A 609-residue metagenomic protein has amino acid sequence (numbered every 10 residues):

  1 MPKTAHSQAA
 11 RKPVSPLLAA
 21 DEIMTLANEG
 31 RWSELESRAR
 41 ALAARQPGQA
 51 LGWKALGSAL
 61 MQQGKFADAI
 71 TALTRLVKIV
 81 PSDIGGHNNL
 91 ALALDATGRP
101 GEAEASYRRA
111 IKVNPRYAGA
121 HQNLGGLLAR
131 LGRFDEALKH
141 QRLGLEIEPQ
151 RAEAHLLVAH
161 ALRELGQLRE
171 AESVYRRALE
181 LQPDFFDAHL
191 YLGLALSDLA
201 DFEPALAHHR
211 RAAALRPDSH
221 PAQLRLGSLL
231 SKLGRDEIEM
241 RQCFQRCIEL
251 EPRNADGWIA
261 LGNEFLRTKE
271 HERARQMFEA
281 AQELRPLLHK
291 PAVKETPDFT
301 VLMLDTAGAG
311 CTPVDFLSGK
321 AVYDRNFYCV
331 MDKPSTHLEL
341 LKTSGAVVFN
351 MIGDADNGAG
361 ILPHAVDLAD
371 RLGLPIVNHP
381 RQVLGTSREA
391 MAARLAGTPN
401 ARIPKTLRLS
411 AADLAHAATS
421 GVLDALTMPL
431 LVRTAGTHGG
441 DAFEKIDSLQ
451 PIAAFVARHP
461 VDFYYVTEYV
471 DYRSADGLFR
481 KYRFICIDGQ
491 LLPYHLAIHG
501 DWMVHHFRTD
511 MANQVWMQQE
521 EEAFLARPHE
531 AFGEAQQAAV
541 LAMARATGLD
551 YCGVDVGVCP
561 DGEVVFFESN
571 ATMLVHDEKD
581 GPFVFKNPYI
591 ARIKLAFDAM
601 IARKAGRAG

Functional and structural regions predicted by a protein language model:
M24, N28, L51-Q62, G85-A96 (+5 more regions): Conserved alpha-helical positions within TPR/SEL1-like repeat arrays
P291-P297, L302-H416, S420-G421: Conserved N-proximal alpha/beta basic substrate-recognition cap immediately N-terminal to, or forming the N-lobe
L395-G397, S420-A442, V461-D476: ATP-grasp fold ATP-binding core
I403-K405, P429-A454: Glycine-rich phosphate-binding loop of ATP-grasp-fold ATP-dependent ligases
F443-M543: Phosphate-binding site of ATP-dependent enzymes
R545-L549, V558-G609: C-terminal active-site "lid" helix and adjoining low-complexity regulatory extension at the edge of ATP-using catalytic
